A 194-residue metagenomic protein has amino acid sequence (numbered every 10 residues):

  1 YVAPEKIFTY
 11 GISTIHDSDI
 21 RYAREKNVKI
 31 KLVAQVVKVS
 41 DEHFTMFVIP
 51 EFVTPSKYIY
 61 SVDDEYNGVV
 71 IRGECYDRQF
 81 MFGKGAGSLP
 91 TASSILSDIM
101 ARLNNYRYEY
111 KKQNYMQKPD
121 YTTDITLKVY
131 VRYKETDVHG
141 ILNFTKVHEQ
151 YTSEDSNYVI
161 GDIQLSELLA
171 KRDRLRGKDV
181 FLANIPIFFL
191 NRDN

Functional and structural regions predicted by a protein language model:
Y1-S61, Y66-G68, G87: Substrate-binding/catalytic subdomain of NAD(P)-dependent oxidoreductase enzymes
G11, A23, G68, G73 (+4 more regions): Residue-identity detector for glycine
T45-R132: Catalytic, metal-anchored helix/loop core of enzyme active sites in primary metabolism
L96-N194: A conserved regulatory-domain signal marking ACT and ACT-like small-molecule sensing domains and adjacent regulatory
